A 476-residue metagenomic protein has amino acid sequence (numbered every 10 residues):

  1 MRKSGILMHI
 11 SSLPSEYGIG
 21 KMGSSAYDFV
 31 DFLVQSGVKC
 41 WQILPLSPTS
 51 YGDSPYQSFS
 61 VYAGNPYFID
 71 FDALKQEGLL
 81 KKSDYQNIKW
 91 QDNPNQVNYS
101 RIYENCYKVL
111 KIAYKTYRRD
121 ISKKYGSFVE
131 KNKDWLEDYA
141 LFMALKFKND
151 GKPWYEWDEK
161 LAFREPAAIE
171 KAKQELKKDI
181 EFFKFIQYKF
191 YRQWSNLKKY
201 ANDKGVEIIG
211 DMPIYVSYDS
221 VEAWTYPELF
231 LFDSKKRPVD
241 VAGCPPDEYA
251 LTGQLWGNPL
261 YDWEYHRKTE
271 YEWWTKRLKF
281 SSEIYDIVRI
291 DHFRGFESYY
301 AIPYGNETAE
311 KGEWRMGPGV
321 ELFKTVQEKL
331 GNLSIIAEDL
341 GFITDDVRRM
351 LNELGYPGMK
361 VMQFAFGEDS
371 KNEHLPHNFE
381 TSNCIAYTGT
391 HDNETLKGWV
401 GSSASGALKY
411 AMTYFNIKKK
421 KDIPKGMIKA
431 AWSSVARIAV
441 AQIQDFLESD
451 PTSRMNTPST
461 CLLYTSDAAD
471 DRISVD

Functional and structural regions predicted by a protein language model:
M1-L79: Trp/Phe/Arg-rich N-terminal binding region typifying the photolyase-homology
H9, S15, D53-Q187, Y191 (+3 more regions): Alpha-amylase-like alpha-glycosidases and glucanotransferases acting on alpha-linked glucans and related
F29-L44, L197-Y200, K204-V206, W274-D291: Conserved catalytic-core segments centered on acid/base and nucleophilic motifs
L33, I43, F142, A201 (+5 more regions): Conserved, mostly hydrophobic/aromatic
F183, Y188-Y215: Conserved, well-ordered alpha-helix/loop/beta-strand core segments that scaffold catalytic motifs
I214, R294-G295, D470-I473: Short, glycine/acidic-enriched loop or turn micro-motifs at the edges of active sites
E448, S453-L463: Low-complexity, glycine/alanine/valine/leucine- and proline-rich hydrophobic stretches
Y464-D476: Single conserved hydrophobic/aromatic residue that forms the stacking wall/gate of nucleotide- or nucleobase-binding
